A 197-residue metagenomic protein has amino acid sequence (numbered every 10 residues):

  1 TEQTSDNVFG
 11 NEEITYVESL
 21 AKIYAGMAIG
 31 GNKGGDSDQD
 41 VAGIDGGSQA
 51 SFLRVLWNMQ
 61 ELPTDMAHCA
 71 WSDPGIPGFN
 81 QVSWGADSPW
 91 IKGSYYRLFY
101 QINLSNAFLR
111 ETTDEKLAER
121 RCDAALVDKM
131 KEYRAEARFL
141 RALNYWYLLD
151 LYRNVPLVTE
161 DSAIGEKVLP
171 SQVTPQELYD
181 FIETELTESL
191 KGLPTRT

Functional and structural regions predicted by a protein language model:
T1-L53: Membrane-proximal, proline-rich intrinsically disordered regions
E2-T4, R121-L126, T159-K167: Short linear capping/connector segments at secondary-structure termini
E12-E13, S83, P156-S162, V173 (+1 more regions): Solvent-exposed, flexible loop/coil residues
I14, E18-A21, F99, N103 (+1 more regions): A structural signal for well-ordered alpha-helical segments within the folded catalytic domains of diverse enzymes
A25-G31, M66-Y152, V168-E177, T187-R196: Conserved, well-structured interaction surfaces
K33-S37, L148-D161: Short, solvent-exposed loop/turn and secondary-structure capping segments
N58-H68: Cytochrome P450 substrate-recognition site 1
